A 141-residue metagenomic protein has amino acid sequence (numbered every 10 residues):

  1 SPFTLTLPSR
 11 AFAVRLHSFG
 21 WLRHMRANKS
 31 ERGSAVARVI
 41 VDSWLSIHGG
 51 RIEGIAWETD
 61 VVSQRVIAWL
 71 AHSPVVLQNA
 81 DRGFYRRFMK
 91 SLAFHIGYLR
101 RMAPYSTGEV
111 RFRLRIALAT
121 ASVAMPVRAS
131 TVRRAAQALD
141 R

Functional and structural regions predicted by a protein language model:
T4: Active-site substrate-recognition loop segments, prototypically the cytochrome P450 B′-helix/B-C loop
S9-R141: Aromatic-lined, polymer-binding surfaces characteristic of secreted/periplasmic polysaccharide-degrading enzymes
